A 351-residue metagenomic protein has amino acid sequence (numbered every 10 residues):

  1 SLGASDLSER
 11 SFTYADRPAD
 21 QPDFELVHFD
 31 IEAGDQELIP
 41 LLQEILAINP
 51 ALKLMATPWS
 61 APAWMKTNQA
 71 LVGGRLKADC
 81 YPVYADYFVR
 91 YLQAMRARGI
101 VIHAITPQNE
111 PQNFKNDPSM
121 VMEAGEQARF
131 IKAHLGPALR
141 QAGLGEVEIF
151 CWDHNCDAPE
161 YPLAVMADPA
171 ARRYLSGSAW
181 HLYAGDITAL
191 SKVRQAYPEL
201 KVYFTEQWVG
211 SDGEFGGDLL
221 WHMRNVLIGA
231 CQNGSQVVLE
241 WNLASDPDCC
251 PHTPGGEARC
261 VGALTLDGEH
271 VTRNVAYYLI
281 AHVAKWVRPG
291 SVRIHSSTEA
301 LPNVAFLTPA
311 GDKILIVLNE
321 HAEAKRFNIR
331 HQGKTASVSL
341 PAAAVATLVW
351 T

Functional and structural regions predicted by a protein language model:
S1-H103, E123, A133: N-terminal catalytic cores of secreted or lumenal carbohydrate-active enzymes
L7-S11, P62-Q69, P111-N116, A158-Y161 (+1 more regions): Short acidic/His/Gly/Ser-rich catalytic and metal-binding motifs that mark active-site loops of diverse hydrolases
L54, I105, S178, A230 (+4 more regions): Conserved, mostly hydrophobic/aromatic
V83-A104, P111-D212: Active-site neighborhood of glycoside hydrolase catalytic domains
K201-L279, H295-S296: Aromatic/acidic polysaccharide-binding cleft in carbohydrate-active enzymes
T265-G311: Glycan-recognition and catalytic regions of carbohydrate-active enzymes
K285, S296-Q332, A343: Carbohydrate-binding surface patches
S339-T351: C-terminal beta-strand-rich structural cap/linker in extracellular carbohydrate-active enzymes
